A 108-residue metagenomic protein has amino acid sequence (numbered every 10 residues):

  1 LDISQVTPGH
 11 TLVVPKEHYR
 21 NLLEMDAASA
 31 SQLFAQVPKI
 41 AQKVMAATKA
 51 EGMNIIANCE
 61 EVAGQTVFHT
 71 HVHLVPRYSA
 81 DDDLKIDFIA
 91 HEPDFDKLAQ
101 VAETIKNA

Functional and structural regions predicted by a protein language model:
L1-A108: HIT superfamily nucleotide-processing domains
